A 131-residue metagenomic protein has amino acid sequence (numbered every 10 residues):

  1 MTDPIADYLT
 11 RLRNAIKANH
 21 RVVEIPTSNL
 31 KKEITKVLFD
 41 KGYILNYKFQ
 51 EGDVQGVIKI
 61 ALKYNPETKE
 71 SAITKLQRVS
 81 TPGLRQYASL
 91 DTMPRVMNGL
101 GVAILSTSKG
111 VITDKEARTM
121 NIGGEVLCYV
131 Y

Functional and structural regions predicted by a protein language model:
M1-Y131: Core subunits and conserved enzymes of cellular information-processing and envelope-translocation systems across
